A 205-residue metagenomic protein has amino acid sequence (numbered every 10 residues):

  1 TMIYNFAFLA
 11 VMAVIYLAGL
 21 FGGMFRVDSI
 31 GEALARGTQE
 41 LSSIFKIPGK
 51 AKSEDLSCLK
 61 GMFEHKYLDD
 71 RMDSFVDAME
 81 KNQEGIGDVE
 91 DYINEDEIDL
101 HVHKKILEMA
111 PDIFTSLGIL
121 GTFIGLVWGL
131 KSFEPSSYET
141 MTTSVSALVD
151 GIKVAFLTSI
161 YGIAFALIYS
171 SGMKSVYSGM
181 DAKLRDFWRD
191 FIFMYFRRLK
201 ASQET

Functional and structural regions predicted by a protein language model:
T1, L17-M24, L117-E139: Juxtamembrane "helix exit" motif at the C-terminal ends of alpha-helical transmembrane segments in multi-pass membrane
T1-M12: Feature marks short, highly hydrophobic, charge-poor N-terminal signal-anchor/signal peptide-like helices that anchor
A10-Y16, T115-G129, I160-I168: Hydrophobic alpha-helical transmembrane segments of multi-pass integral membrane proteins
M24-M79, V89-I106, G129-T205: Extended amphipathic alpha-helical coiled-coil
I98-G125: Transmembrane alpha-helical segments and their cytosolic interface motifs in multi-pass membrane proteins
